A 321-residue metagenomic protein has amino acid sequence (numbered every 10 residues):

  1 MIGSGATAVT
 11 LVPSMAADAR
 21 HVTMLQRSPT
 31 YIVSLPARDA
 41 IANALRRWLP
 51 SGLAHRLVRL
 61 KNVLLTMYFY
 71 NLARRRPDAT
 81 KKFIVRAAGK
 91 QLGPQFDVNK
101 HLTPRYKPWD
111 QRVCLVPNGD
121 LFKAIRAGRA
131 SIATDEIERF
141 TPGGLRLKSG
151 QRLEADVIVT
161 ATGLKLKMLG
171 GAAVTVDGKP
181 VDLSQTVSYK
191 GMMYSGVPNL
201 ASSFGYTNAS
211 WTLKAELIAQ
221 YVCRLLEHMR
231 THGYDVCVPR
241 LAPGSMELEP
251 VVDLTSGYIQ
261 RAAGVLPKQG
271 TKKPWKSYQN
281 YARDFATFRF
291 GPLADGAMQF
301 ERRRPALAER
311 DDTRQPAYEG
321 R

Functional and structural regions predicted by a protein language model:
M1-D97, A130, F204-V252: Rossmann-like dinucleotide-binding core of oxidoreductases
A8, Y31-S34, N43-A44, S51-G52 (+2 more regions): C-terminal, flexible cofactor-proximal segment of oxidoreductases
A8-L11, T160-D177: Flavin (primarily FAD) binding-site architecture
L72-K82, K107-D120: Short beta-strand to alpha-helix junction loop
V116, F122, G171-N199, L266-G270: FAD-binding beta-loop-beta segment adjacent to the flavin cofactor pocket
G128-K148: A conserved short coil-to-beta-strand element within the FAD-binding core of flavoproteins
K148-V157: Core beta-strand elements of the Rossmann-like FAD/NAD(P) dinucleotide-binding domain in flavoenzyme oxidoreductases
